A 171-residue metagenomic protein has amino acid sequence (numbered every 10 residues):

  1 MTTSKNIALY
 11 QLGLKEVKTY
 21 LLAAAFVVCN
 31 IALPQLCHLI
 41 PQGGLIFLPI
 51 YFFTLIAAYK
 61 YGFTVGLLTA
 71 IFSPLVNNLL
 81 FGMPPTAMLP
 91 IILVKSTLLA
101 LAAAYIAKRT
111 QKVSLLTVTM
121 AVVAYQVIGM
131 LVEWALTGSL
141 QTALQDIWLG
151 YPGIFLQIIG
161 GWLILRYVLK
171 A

Functional and structural regions predicted by a protein language model:
T2-I56, T64-V65: Hydrophobic transmembrane alpha-helices
V27-L36, F72-G82, V122-V132: Aromatic-anchored segments of alpha-helical transmembrane domains
L39-G44, M83-L93, K108-A171: Membrane-embedded alpha-helical hairpins and interfacial helices in multi-pass inner-membrane proteins
I46-I56, L93-L98, F155-L156: Membrane-embedded alpha-helical segments of multi-pass membrane proteins, especially the transmembrane helices
A58, L99-A107, G161, L165: Hydrophobic transmembrane alpha-helices
A58-T69, R109-V113: Membrane-helix interface "capping/anchor" motifs
L68-Y105: Helix-adjacent hinge/juxtasegments
